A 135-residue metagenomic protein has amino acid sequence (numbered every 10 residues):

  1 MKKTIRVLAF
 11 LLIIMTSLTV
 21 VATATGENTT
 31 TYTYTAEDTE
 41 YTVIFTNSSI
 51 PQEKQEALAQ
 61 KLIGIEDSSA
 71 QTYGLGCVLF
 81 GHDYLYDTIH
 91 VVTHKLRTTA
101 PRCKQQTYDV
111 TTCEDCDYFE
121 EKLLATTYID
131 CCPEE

Functional and structural regions predicted by a protein language model:
M1-L8: Bacterial N-terminal signal peptides that target proteins for export
V7, V20-A22, A57, S68: N-terminal cationic amphipathic segment used for targeting or macromolecule association
A9-T19: Bacterial N-terminal signal peptides
L18-Y32: Sec-dependent signal peptide cleavage junction
T29-V43: N-terminal propeptides/low-complexity segments immediately following signal peptides in secreted or periplasmic proteins
Y41, N47-E135: Extracellular modular ligand-binding repeats in secreted and cell-surface proteins
